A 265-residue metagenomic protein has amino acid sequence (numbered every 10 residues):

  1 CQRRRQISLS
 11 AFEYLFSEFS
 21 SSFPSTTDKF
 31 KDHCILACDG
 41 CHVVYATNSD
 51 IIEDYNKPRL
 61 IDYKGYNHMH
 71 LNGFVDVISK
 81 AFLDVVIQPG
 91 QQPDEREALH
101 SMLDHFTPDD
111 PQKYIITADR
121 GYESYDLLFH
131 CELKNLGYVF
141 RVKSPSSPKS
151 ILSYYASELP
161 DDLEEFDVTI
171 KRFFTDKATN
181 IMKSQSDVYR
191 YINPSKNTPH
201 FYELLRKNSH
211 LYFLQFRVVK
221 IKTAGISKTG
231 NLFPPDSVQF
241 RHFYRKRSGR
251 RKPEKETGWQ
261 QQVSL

Functional and structural regions predicted by a protein language model:
C1, S10-L15, F30-D32, T47-S49 (+1 more regions): Single, function-defining residue in the core of a domain
C1-Y55: Active-site- or DNA-interface-adjacent structural scaffold in DNA-acting proteins
I61-Y63: Short consensus segments that form the blades of beta-propeller domains, in both extracellular/periplasmic
